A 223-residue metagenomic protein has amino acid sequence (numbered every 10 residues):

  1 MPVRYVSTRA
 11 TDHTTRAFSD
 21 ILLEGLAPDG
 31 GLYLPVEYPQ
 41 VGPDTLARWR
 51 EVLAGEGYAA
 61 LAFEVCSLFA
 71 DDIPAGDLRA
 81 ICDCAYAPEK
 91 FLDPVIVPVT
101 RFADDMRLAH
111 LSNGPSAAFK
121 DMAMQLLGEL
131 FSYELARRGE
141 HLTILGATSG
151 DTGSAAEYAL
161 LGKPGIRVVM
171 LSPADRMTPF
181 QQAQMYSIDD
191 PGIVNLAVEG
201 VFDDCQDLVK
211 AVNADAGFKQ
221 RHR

Functional and structural regions predicted by a protein language model:
M1-R223: PLP-dependent amino-acid enzyme catalytic core
